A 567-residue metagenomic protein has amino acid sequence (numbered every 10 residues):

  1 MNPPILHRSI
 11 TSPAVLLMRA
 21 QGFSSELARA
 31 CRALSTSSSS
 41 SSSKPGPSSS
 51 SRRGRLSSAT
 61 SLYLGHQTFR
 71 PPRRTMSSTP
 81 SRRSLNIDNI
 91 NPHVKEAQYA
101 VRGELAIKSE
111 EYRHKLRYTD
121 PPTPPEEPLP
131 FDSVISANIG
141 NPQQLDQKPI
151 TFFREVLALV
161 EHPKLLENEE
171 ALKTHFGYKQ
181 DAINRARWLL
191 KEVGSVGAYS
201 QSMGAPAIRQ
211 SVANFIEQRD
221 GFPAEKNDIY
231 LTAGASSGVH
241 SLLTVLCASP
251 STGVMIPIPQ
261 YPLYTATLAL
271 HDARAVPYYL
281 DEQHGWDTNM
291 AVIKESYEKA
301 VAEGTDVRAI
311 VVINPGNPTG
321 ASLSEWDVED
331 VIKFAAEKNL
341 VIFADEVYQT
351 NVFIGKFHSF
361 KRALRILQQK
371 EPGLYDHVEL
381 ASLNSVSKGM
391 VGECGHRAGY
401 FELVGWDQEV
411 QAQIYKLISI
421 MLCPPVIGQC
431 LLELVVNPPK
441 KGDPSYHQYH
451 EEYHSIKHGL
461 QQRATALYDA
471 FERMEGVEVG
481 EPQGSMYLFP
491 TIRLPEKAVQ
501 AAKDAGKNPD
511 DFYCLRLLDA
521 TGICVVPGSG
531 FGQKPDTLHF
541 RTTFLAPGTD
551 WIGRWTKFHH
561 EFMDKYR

Functional and structural regions predicted by a protein language model:
M1-A33, R52: N-terminal chloroplast transit peptides
N2, R52-R55, P163-K164, N168 (+9 more regions): PLP-dependent enzyme catalytic core of the Aspartate aminotransferase-like
R32-S38, L56, F69-R82: N-terminal mitochondrial targeting presequences
S77-M203, N214, R516-L518, I523-C524 (+1 more regions): N-terminal "arm"/small-domain region of PLP-dependent enzymes with the aminotransferase-like
T79-R83, I87, F152-E155, H162 (+7 more regions): Conserved core segment of the aminotransferase class I/II
D88, Q144-D146, T151, H450-Q461 (+2 more regions): Conserved PLP-binding catalytic core of the aspartate aminotransferase-like
L105, A137, V212, I229 (+12 more regions): Generic structural signal for small/hydrophobic residues in well-ordered secondary structure, especially within
T151, V160-E337, F343, Q349-L374 (+5 more regions): Conserved core of the PLP fold type I
